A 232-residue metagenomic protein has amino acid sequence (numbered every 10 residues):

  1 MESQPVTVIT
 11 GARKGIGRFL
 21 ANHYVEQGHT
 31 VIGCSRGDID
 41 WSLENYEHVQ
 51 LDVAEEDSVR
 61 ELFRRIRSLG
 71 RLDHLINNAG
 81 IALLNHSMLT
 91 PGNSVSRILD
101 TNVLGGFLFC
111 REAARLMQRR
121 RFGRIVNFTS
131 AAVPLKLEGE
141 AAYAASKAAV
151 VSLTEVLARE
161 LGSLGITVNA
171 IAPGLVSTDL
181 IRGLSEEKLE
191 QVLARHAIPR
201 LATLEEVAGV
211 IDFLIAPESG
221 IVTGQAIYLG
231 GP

Functional and structural regions predicted by a protein language model:
R13-K14: Conserved glycine-rich cofactor-binding loop
H86-S87, S94-L99, I181, V192: Substrate-binding pocket helix/loop in short-chain dehydrogenase/reductase
M88, L135-A141, S163-L164, P199 (+1 more regions): Active-site loop immediately N-terminal to the catalytic Tyr-X3-Lys motif of short-chain dehydrogenase/reductase
F107, F122, R200-L229: C-terminal substrate-recognition "lid" of short-chain dehydrogenase/reductases
C110, S146, T154: Active-site helix of classical SDR
R115, R159-S163, G220: Alpha-helical segment proximal to the catalytic Tyr-Lys
S130: Residue(s) in the substrate-gating loop at a strand-loop-helix junction that position the organic substrate next
